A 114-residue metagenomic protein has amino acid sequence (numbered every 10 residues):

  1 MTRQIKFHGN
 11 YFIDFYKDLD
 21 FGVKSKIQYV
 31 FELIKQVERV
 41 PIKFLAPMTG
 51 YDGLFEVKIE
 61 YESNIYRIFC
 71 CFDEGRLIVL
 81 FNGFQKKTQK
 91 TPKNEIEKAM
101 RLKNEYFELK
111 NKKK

Functional and structural regions predicted by a protein language model:
M1-I65, E74-I78, K87-K114: Basic, Lys/Arg-enriched alpha-helical interface segments
F81: ATP-dependent carboxylate-activation loops
